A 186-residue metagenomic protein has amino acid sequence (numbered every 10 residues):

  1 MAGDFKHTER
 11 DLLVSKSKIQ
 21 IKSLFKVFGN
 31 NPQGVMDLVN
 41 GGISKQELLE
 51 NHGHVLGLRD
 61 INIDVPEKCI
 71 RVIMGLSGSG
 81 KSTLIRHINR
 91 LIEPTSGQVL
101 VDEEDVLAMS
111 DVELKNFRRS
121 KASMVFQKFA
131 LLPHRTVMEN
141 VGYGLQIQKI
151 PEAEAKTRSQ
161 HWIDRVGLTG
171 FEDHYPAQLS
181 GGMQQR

Functional and structural regions predicted by a protein language model:
A2, H7, G97-D105: Conserved ABC transporter NBD signature motif
L38-E47, D102-D105, G142, Q146 (+1 more regions): Conserved ABC ATPase "signature" region
L48-H52, V106-A122, I147, E152: ABC ATPase NBD coupling module
N89: Helix-to-loop junction immediately C-terminal to a conserved catalytic motif
S110, R118, M138, D164 (+1 more regions): Signature (C-motif/LSGGQ) region and adjacent switch/coupling loops of ABC-type ATPase nucleotide-binding domains
R135-G142: Short coil-to-helix segment of the ABC ATPase nucleotide-binding domain corresponding to the Q-loop/switch region
Y175-L179, M183: Conserved ABC ATPase signature
